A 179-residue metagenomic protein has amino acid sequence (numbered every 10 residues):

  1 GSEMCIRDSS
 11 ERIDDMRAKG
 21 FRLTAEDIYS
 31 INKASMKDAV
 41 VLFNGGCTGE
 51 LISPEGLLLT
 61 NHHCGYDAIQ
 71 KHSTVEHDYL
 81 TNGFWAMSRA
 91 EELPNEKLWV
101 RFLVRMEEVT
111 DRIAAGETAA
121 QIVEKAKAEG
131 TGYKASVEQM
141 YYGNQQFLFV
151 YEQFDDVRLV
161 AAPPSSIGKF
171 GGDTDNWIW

Functional and structural regions predicted by a protein language model:
M4-C5: Short, small-residue-biased leader/transition segments that mark boundaries at the very start of proteins
D8: Residue-level detector of conserved catalytic or cofactor/ligand-binding positions in enzyme active sites
T24, S35-K37: Beta-strand-dominated extracellular/periplasmic modules and repeats in secreted or surface-exposed proteins
D38-E55: A conserved glycine-rich beta-strand in the N-terminal activation segment of trypsin-fold
E50-L51, L58-T60, R158-V160: Structural recognition of the beta-strand scaffold that forms the well-ordered cores of secreted hydrolase catalytic
L59-L103: Catalytic-histidine neighborhood of serine endopeptidases, predominantly the chymotrypsin-like S1/PA family
N95-E96, R101-D111, A115-T118: Low-complexity, serine/threonine/proline-enriched polar segments
A119-W179: Gly/Pro-rich turn-and-neighbor structural signature
